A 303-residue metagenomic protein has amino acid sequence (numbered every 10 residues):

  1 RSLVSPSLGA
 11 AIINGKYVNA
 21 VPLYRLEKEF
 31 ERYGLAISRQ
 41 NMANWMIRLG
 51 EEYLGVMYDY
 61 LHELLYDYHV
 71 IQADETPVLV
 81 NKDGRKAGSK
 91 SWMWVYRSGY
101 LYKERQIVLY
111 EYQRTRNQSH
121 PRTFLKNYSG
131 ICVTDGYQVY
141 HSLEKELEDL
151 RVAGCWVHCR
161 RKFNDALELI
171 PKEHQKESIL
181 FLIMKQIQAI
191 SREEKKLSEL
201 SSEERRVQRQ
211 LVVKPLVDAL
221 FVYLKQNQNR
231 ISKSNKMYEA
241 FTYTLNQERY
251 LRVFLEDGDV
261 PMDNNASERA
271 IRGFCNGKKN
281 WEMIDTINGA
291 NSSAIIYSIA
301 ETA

Functional and structural regions predicted by a protein language model:
R1-A303: Catalytic center-proximal scaffold of phosphoryl-transfer enzymes
